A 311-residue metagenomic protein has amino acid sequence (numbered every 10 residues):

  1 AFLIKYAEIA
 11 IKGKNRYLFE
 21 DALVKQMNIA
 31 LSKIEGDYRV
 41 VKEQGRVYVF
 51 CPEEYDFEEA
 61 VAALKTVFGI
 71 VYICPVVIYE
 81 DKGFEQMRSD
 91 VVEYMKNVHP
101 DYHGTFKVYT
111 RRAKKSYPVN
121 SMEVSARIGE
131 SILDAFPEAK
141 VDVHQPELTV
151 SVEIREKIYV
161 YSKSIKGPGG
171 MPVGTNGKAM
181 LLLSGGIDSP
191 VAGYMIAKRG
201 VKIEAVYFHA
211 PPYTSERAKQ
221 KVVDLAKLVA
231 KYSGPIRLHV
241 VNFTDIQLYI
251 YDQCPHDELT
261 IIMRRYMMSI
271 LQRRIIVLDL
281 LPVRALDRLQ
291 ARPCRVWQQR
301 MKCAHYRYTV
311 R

Functional and structural regions predicted by a protein language model:
A1-M180, P190-R237, T244-D245: RNA-binding accessory domains that recognize and position tRNA/RNA substrates
R127-I132, G169-N176, Q247, Q253-R311: Active-site adenylate/phosphate-handling loop in enzymes that bind or generate adenylated species
G186: Conserved G/P- and acidic residue-centered "switch" motifs that form tight phosphate/ATP-binding loops in soluble
E204-V206, H239-V241, L281, T309-R311: Hydrophobic/aromatic beta-strand patches that form the interior of the parallel beta-sheet core in alpha/beta enzyme
A230, I250-Y251: Cap/lid segment of the alpha/beta-hydrolase catalytic domain
